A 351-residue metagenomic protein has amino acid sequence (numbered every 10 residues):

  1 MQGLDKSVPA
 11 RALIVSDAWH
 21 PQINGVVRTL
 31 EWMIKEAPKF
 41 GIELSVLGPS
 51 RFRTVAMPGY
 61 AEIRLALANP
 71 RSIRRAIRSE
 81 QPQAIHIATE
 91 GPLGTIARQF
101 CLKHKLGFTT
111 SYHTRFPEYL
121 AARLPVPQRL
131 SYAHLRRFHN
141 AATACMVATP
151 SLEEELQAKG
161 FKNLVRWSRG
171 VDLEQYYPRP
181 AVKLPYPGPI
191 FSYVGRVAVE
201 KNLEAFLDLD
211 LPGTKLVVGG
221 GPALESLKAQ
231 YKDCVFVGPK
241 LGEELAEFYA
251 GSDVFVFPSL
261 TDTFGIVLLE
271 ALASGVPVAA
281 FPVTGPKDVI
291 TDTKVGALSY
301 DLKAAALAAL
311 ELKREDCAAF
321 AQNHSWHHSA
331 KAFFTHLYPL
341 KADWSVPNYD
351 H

Functional and structural regions predicted by a protein language model:
V15, K183-L216: Conserved donor-binding/catalytic core segment of Leloir-type glycosyltransferases
G107-T109, E118-R137: Nucleotide-sugar donor phosphate/pyrophosphate-binding loop at the beta->alpha transition of glycosyltransferases
A133-R179: Donor nucleotide-sugar binding/catalytic pocket of nucleotide-sugar-dependent glycosyltransferases
H139, P239-K240, E247-S252, F333: Short alpha-helical donor nucleotide-sugar binding micro-motif in glycosyltransferases
E225-E243: Nucleotide-activated donor-binding/catalytic signature segment of Leloir-type glycosyltransferases, i.e., the conserved
L260: Aromatic "clamp/platform" in nucleotide-sugar-dependent glycosyltransferases that forms part of the donor/acceptor
P277-A280: Short hydrophobic beta-strand element within catalytic cores of glycosyltransferases and related nucleotide-activated
E311-H351: A charged, aromatic-enriched C-terminal amphipathic alpha-helix characteristic of glycosyltransferases across folds
